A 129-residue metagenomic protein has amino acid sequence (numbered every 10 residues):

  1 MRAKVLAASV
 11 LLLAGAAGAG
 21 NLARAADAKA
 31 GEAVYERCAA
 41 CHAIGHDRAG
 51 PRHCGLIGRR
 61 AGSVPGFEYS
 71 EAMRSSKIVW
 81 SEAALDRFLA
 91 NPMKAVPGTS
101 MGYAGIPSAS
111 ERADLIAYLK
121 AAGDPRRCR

Functional and structural regions predicted by a protein language model:
M1-V10: Bacterial N-terminal signal peptides that target proteins for export
A19, A23-A25: Boundary at the C-terminal end of the N-terminal hydrophobic targeting segment
A23, K77, A104-P107: Pocket-edge positions in alpha/beta enzyme catalytic cores
A26-E68, R74, I78-V79, A90-T99 (+1 more regions): Periplasmic/extracellular electron-transfer cofactor-ligation site, primarily the c-type cytochrome heme-c attachment
A28, E82, S108-A109: Alpha-helix N-capping/helix-start residues
A104, S108, D114-G123: Short, exposed beta-strand-loop hairpins at the edges of beta-sheets in extracellular/periplasmic proteins
